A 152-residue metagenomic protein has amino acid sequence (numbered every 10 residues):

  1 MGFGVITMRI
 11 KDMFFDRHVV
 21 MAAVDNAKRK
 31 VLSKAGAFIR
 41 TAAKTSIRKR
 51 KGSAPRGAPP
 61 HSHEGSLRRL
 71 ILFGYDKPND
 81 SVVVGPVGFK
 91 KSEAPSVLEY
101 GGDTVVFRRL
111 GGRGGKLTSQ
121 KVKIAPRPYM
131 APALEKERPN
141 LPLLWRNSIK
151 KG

Functional and structural regions predicted by a protein language model:
M1-S96, Y100-G152: Short, Lys/Arg-rich flexible segments
